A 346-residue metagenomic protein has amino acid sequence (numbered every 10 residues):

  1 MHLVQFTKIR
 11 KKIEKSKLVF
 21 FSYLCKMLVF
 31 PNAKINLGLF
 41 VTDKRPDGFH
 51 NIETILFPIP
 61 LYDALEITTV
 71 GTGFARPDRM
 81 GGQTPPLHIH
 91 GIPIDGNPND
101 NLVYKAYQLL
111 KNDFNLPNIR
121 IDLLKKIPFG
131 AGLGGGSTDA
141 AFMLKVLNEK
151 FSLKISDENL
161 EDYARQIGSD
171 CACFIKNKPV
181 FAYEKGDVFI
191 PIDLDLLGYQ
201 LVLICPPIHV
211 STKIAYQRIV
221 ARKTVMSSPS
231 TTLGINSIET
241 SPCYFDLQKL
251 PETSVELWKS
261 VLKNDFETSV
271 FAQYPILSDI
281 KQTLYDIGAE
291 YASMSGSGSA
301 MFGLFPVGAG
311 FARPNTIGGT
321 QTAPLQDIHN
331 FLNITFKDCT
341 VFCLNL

Functional and structural regions predicted by a protein language model:
K8-S16, T224, N315: Polybasic, lysine-rich low-complexity intrinsically disordered segments
K26-A131, E149-E158, D193-D195, C205-I208: ATP-binding N-lobe of GHMP and related small-molecule kinases
M27, P324-L346: Conserved glycine-rich phosphate/nucleotide-binding loop and adjacent Mg2+-coordinating catalytic segment
L28-K44, K185-D187, V202-S211, A289-P306 (+2 more regions): Acyl-group transfer acyltransferase/transacylase scaffold of fatty acid/polyketide systems
G71-T84, S230-G234, E239-T240, V307-A309 (+1 more regions): Short Gly/Ser/Thr- and charged-rich N-terminal loops/segments that act as flexible capping/hinge elements
D122-E149, S169, E290-F305: Glycine/serine-rich anion-binding loops at beta->alpha junctions that coordinate negatively charged ligand groups
A140, L144-F181: Contiguous, small/hydrophobic- and glycine-enriched helical/loop subdomains that border and often "cap" functional
I175-K176, F181-M226, L233-Y291, F342-L346: Conserved, helical-rich catalytic subdomain that frames metal- and/or nucleotide-binding sites in enzyme alpha/beta
